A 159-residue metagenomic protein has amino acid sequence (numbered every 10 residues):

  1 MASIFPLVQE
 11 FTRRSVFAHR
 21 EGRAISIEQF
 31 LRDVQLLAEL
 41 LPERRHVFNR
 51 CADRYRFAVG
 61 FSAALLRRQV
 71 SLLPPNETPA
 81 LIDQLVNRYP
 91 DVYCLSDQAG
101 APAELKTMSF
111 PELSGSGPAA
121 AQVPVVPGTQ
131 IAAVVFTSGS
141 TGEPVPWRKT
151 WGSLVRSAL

Functional and structural regions predicted by a protein language model:
S3-F5, Q9-R13, A52, G117-F136: Conserved pre-ATP/AMP-binding loop-to-beta segment of ANL
F11-L41, G152: Conserved AMP-binding/adenylate-forming core of the ANL superfamily
S26, Q130-R156: Conserved AMP-binding A3 loop
L36-E77: Conserved AMP-binding/adenylate-forming
V47-N49, D91-D97, T107: Short, hydrophobic beta-strand segments that form beta-sheet elements in well-ordered domains
V70, N87-Q98, R148-L159: AMP-binding/adenylate-forming
P102-I131, R148, R156-A158: Flexible, low-complexity linker/hinge segments
